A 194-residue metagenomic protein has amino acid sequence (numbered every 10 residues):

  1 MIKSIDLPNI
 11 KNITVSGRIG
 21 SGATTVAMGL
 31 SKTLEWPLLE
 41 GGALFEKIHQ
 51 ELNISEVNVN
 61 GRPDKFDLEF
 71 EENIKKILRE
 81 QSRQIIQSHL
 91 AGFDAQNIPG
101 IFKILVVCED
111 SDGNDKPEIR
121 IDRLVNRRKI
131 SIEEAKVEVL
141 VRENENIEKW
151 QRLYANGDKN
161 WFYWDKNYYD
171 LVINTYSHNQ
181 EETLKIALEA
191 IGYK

Functional and structural regions predicted by a protein language model:
K3-I10: Phosphate-binding P-loop
I13-S31: Glycine-rich phosphate-binding P-loop
K32-L39: Post-Walker A helix-loop "phosphate-sensing" segment adjacent to the P-loop in P-loop NTPases
L39-P99, N114-E118, D122, I130 (+2 more regions): ATP-dependent small-molecule kinase phosphotransfer cores that center on conserved nucleotide phosphate-binding segments
D67-E71, Q180-L188: Short, amphipathic alpha-helical "lid/cap" segments that border enzyme active or binding sites
I98-F102, N167-Y169: Short glycine-/polar-rich loops that comprise or flank the Walker A/P-loop and associated switch/sensor motifs
I130-T183: Small-molecule kinase domains that catalyze NTP-dependent phosphoryl transfer to phosphate-bearing small molecules
